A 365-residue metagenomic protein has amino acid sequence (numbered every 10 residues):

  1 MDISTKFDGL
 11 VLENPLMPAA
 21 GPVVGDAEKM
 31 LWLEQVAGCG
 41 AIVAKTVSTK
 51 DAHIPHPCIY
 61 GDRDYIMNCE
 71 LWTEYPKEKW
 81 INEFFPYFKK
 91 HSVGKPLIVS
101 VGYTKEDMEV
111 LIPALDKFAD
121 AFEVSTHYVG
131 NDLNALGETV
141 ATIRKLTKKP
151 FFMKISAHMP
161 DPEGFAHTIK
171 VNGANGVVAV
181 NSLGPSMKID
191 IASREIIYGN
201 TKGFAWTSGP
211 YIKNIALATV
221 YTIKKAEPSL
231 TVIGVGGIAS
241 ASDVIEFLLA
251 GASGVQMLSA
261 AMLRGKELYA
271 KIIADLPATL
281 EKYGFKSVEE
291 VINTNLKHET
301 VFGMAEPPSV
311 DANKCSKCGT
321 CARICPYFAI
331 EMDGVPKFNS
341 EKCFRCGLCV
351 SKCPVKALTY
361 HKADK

Functional and structural regions predicted by a protein language model:
D2-K6, A27-H91, L136: Glycine-rich, positively charged N-terminal anion/phosphate-binding segment
E28-W32, M108-D116, M159-N172, I223-E227 (+1 more regions): Catalytic cores of alpha/beta
A44-K50, E123-V129, G176-S186, G237-I238 (+2 more regions): Glycine-rich phosphate-binding active-site loops on the catalytic face of alpha/beta enzymes
H53-M67, M187-F204, L248-L249, A260-F285: C-terminal helical cap(s) of enzyme catalytic domains, especially alpha/beta-barrels
R63-L133: Active-site beta->alpha loop and helix N-cap motifs at the rims of alpha/beta catalytic domains
I66-N68, V124-A135, F165-L230, R264: Glycine/Thr-rich beta-alpha phosphate-binding loop at enzyme active sites
M67-V93, L136-I155, G199-V232, I272-F285: Alpha-helix-loop-beta-strand connector modules within alpha/beta enzyme cores
T320-K337, L348-D364: Iron-sulfur cluster-binding cysteine motifs and their immediate structural context in ferredoxin-like electron-transfer
